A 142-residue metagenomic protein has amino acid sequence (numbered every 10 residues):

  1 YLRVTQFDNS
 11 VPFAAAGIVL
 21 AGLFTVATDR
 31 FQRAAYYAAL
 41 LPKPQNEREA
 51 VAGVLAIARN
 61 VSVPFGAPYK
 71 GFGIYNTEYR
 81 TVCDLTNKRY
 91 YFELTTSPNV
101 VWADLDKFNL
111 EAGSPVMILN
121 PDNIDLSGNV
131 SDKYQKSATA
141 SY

Functional and structural regions predicted by a protein language model:
Y1-Y142: C-terminus-biased signal that marks the final domain/tail of proteins
